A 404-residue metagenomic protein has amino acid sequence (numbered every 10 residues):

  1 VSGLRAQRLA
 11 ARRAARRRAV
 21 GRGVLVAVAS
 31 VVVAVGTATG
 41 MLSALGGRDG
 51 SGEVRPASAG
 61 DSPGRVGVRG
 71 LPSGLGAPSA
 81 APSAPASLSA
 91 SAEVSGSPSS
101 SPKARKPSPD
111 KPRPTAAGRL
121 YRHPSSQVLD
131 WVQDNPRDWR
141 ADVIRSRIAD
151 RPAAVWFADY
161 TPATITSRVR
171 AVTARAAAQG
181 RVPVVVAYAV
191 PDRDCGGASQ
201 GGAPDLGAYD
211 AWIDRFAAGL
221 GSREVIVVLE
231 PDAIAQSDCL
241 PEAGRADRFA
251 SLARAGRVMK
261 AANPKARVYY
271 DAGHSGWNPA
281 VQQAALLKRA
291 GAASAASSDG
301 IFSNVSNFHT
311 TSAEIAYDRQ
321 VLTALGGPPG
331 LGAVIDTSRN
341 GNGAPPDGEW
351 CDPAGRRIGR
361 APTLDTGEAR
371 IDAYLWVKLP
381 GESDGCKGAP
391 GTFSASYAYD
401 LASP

Functional and structural regions predicted by a protein language model:
V1-G21: Terminal targeting segments of Actinobacterial cell-envelope proteins
R5, S58-G60, E382-C386: Non-catalytic regulatory appendages
A27-A38: Hydrophobic membrane-insertion alpha-helices, especially the h-region of bacterial N-terminal signal peptides
A44-A141, A198, P404: N-terminal low-complexity, Pro/Thr-rich disordered segments that flank secretion/membrane-targeting signals
R113-R215, G219, L379, S383 (+2 more regions): N-terminal carbohydrate-binding/catalytic regions of secreted carbohydrate-active enzymes
A116-P124, D130, A154-V155, P183-V185 (+5 more regions): Hydrophobic faces of well-ordered beta-strands that scaffold small-molecule active sites in alpha/beta enzyme cores
D130-I148, W277-A398: Surface-exposed substrate-engagement region within the catalytic domains of secreted or surface-exposed extracellular
A163, A171-V268, Q282-L286, S297: Substrate-binding cleft of extracellular glycoside hydrolase catalytic domains
